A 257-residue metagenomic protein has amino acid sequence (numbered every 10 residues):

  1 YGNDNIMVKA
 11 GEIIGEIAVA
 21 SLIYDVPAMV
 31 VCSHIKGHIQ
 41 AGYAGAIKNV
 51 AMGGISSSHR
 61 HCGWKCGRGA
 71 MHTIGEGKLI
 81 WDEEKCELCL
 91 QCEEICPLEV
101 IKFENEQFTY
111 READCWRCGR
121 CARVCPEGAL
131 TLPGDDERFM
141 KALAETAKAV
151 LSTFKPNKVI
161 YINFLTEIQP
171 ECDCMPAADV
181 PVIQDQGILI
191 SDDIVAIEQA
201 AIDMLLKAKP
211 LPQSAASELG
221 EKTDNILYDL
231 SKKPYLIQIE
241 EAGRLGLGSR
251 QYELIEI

Functional and structural regions predicted by a protein language model:
Y1-I257: Extended, low-polarity segments enriched in aliphatic/aromatic residues
